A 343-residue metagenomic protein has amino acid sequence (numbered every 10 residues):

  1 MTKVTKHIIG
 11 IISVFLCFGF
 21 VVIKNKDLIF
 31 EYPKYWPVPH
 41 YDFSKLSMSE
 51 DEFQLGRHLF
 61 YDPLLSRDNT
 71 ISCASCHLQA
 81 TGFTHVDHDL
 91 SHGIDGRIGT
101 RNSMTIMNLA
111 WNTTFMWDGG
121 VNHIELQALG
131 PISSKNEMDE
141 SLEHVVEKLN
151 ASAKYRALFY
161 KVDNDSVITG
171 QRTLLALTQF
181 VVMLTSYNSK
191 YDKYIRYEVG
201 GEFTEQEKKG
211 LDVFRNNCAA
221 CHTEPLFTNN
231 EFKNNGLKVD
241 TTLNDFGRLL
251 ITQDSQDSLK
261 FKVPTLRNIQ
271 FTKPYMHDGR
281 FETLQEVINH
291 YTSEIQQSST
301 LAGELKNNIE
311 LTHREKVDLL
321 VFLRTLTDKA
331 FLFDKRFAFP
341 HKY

Functional and structural regions predicted by a protein language model:
K3-H7, F20-Y343: Periplasmic c-type cytochrome electron-transfer domains
H7-F15: Sec-dependent N-terminal signal peptides
